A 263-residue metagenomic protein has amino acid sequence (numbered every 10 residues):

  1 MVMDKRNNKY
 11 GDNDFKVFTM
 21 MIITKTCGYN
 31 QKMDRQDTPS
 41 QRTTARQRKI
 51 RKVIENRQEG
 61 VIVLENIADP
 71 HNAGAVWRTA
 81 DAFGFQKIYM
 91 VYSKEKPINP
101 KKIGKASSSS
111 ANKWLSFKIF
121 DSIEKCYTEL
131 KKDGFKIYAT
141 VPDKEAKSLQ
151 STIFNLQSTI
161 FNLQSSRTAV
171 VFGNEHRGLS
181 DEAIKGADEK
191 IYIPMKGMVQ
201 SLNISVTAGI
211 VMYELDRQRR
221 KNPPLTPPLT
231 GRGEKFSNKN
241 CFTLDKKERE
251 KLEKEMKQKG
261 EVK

Functional and structural regions predicted by a protein language model:
M1-N8, T24-Q31, Q150-S166, N222-G231: Short, basic, low-complexity termini and linkers enriched in Ser/Thr/Gly/Pro that act as targeting/leader peptides
V2-D4, D12-V17, E234: Acidic, Ala/Val/Gly-enriched low-complexity intrinsically disordered segments
I22-Q58: Extended, non-globular alpha-helical segments
A45-E145, D216-R217, F242-K263: RNA substrate-binding interface of SAM-dependent RNA methyltransferases
S93-K96, E175, M195-V199: Short, acidic/turn-prone active-site loops that include or flank metal/cofactor- and phosphate-binding residues
G178-E182: SF2 helicase motor core recognition
A183-K221: Structured adenosyl-cofactor binding patch, chiefly the S-adenosyl-L-methionine
